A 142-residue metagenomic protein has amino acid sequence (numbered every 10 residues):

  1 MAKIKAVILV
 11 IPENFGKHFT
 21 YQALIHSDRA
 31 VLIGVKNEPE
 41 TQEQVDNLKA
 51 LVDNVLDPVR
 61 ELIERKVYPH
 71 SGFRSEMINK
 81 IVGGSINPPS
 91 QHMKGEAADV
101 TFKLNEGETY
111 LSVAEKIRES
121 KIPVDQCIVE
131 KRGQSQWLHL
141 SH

Functional and structural regions predicted by a protein language model:
M1-L62, G133: Extracytoplasmic cell-surface/polysaccharide-interacting catalytic and binding patches
E40, P69-R74, T109-E115: N-terminal start-of-chain detector that recognizes signal peptides and the immediate post-cleavage beginning
Q44, L51-V55, R65, I78 (+3 more regions): Amphipathic alpha-helical interface surfaces
D53-G84: Extended, low-complexity, intrinsically disordered C-terminal regulatory tails of eukaryotic serine/threonine kinases
V67, A98, W137-L138: A broad, low-specificity signal marking well-ordered, structured residues that form hydrophobic/aromatic
E76-A98: Short, surface-exposed glycine/acidic/tryptophan-bearing loops
P89-H92, F102-H142: Catalytic cores and adjacent binding grooves of peptidoglycan-active enzymes
